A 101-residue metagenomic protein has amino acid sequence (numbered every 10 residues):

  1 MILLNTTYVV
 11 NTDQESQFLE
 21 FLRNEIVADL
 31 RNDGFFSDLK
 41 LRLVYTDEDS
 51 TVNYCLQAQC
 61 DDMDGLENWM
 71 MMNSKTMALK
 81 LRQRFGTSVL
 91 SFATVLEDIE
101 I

Functional and structural regions predicted by a protein language model:
I2-V9, L41-M72: Short, well-ordered beta-strand segments in beta-rich or mixed alpha/beta enzyme and ligand-binding folds
L4, Y8, F18-F21, F36 (+2 more regions): Aromatic side chains
Q14, D64-L66, I101: Residue-level signal for secondary-structure boundary sites
Q14-K40, M77-L79: Short amphipathic alpha-helical segments
R31-D33, D61, I101: A short, structured loop/turn motif at beta-sheet edges
S37-V52, L79-I101: Glycine-rich beta-strand-turn "strand-cap" elements at beta-sheet edges
